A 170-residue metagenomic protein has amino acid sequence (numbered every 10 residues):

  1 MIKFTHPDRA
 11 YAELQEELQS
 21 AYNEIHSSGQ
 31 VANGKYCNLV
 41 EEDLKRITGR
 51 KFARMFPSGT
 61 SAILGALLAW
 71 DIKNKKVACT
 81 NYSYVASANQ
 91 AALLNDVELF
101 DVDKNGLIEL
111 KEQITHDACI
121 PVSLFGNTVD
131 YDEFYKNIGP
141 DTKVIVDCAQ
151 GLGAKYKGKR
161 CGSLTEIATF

Functional and structural regions predicted by a protein language model:
M1-K73: Conserved PLP-binding active-site segment in aminotransferase class I/II-type PLP enzymes
F4, V31, I108, L152 (+1 more regions): Short clusters of hydrophobic/aromatic residues that line enzyme substrate/ligand-binding pockets
P7, L124, F170: Conserved donor-binding loops in enzymes that form glycosidic bonds
E42, D132, K159: Active-site phosphate/pyrophosphate- and oxyanion-stabilizing loops and adjacent acidic/basic residues in soluble
K51, P140-D141, L164: A short helix-to-beta-strand connector/capping loop
L68-C148, K155: PLP-dependent aminotransferase-like
V146-F170: Conserved active-site segment immediately N-terminal to the catalytic lysine that forms the internal aldimine
